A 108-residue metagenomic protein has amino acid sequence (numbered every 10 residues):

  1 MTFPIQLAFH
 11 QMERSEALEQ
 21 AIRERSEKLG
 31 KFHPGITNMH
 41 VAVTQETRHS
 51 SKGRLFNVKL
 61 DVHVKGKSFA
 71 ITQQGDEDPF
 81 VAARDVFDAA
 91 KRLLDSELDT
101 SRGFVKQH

Functional and structural regions predicted by a protein language model:
M1-H108: N-terminal, polar/charged subdomain of small-to-medium soluble alpha/beta proteins
